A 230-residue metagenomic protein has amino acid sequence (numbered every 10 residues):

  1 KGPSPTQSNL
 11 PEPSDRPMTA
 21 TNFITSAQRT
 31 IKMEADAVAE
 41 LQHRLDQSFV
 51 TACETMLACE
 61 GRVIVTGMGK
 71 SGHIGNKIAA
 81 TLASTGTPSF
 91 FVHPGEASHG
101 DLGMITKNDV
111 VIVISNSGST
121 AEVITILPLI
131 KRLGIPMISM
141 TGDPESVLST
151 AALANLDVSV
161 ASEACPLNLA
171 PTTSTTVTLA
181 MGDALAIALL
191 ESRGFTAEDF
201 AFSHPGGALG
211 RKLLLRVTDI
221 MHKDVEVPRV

Functional and structural regions predicted by a protein language model:
K1-P17: N-terminal amphipathic/basic-hydrophobic helices that include classical n-h-c signal peptides and signal-anchor
T19-G61: An N-terminal, well-structured beta->alpha segment
I31-E34, V38, F49, C53 (+5 more regions): A general structural signal for well-ordered alpha-helical segments in protein cores
V38, Q42-L45, V113-S119, V230: Short, glycine-rich nucleotide/cofactor-binding loops
G61-A180, A184-L189: Glycine-rich phosphate-binding loops that contact phosphosugars or nucleotide phosphates
E163-L167, F202-L209: Conserved Rossmann-fold dehydrogenase catalytic segment
A184-E191, F195-H204, R211: Long, charge-dense, solvent-exposed interaction surfaces that engage phosphate-rich ligands
A208-V230: Bateman/CBS regulatory modules and CBS-like beta-alpha motifs in cytosolic regions of diverse proteins
